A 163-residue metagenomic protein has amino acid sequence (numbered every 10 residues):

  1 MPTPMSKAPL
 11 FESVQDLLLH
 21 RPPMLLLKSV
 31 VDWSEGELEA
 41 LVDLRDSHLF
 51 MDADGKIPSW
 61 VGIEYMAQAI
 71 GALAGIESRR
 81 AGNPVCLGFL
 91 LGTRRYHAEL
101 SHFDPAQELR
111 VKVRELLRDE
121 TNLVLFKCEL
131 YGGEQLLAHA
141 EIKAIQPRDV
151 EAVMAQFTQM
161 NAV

Functional and structural regions predicted by a protein language model:
T3, A72, P105-Q107, R114-V163: HotDog/MaoC-like acyl-thioester-processing domains
A8-V14, L18, E108-V111: Short Pro/Gly-enriched beta-strand edge/turn motifs at strand-loop
P22-P58: Catalytic strand-loop segment that frames the active site of acyl-thioester-processing enzymes
M24-L26, L109, V124: Hydrophobic core residues within well-ordered beta-strands of beta-rich domains
L27-K28, L91-T93, L125, L137-H139: Hydrophobic residues on conserved beta-strands that form the core of alpha/beta folds
S29-D32, R95, L100, E115-L117 (+2 more regions): A residue-level detector for short acidic-glycine micro-motifs
D54-L73, L87-L91: Compact, glycine-rich, soluble single-domain proteins
A72-R110: Hydrophobic beta-strand-centered segment that forms part of the acyl-chain substrate-binding groove
